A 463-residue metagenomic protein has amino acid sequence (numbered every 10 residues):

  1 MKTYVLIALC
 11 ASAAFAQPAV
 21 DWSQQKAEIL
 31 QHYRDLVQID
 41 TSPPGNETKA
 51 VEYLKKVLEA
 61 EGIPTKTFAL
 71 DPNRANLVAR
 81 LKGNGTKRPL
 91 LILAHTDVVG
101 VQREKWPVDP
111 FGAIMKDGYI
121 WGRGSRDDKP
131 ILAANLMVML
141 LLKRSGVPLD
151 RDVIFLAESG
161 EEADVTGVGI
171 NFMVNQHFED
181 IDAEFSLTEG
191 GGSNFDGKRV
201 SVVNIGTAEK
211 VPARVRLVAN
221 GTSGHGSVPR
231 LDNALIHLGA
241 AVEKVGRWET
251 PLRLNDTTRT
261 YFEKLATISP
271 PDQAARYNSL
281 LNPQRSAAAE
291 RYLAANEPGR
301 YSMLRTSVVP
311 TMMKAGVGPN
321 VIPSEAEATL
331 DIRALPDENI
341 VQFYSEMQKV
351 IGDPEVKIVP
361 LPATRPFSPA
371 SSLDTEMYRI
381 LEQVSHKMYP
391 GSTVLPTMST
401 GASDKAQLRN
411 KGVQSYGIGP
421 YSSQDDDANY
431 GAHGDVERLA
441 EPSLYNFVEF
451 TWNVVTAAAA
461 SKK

Functional and structural regions predicted by a protein language model:
M1-A8: Sec-dependent signal peptide recognition, specifically the positively charged N-region followed immediately by
A8-A16: Hydrophobic h-region of N-terminal signal peptides that target proteins for export in Gram-negative bacteria
Q17-S125, L142-R151: Acidic/His- and Gly-rich active-site-bordering loop/insert found across diverse amide/peptide-bond hydrolases
I29-T41, V218-G221, P354-E355, V359-F367: Acidic/histidine-rich, surface-exposed loop or edge segments in extracytoplasmic proteins
G85-K87, N194-D196, L254-V317, S324 (+2 more regions): An extended, acidic, His-containing surface patch that forms the Zn2+-binding/catalytic region of metallohydrolases
Y119-I120, R126-N204: Acidic/histidine-rich catalytic neighborhood of metal-dependent amide-processing enzymes
I170-N175, T222, S227-P251: A short core secondary-structure module
D232, F343-I351: Short amphipathic alpha-helices in soluble, non-transmembrane regions that often serve as interface/regulatory elements
